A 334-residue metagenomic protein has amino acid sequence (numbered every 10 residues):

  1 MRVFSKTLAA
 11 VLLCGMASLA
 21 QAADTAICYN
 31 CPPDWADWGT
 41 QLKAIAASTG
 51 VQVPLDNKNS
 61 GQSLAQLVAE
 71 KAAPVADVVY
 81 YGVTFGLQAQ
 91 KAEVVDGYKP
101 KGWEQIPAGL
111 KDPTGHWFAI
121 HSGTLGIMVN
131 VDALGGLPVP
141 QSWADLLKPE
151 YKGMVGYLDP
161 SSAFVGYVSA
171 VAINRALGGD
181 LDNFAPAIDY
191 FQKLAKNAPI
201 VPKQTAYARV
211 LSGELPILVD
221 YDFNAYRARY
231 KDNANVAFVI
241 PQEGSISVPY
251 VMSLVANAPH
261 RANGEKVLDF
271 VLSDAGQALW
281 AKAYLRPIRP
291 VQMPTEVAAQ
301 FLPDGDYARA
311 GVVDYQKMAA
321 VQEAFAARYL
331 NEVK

Functional and structural regions predicted by a protein language model:
A23-Q88: Early extracytoplasmic/lumenal segment of secretory-pathway proteins
C31-G39, V75-E214: Extracytoplasmic ligand-binding site segments that recognize negatively charged/polar headgroups
V83-Q90, L211, P216-N235: A ligand-binding cleft/hinge motif common to bilobed small-molecule-binding domains
V95-E104, W117-F118, A144-L147, I217 (+3 more regions): Short beta-strand->loop
Q105, G123, I188-K193, P199-I200 (+2 more regions): Periplasmic-binding protein-like
G126-A133, V171-R175, V248-R261, V271 (+1 more regions): A bilobed periplasmic-binding-protein/Venus flytrap-type ligand-binding module shared by bacterial periplasmic
V255-A310: Mature extracytoplasmic/periplasmic domains
V297-K334: Extracellular/periplasmic bilobal clamshell ligand-binding domains
